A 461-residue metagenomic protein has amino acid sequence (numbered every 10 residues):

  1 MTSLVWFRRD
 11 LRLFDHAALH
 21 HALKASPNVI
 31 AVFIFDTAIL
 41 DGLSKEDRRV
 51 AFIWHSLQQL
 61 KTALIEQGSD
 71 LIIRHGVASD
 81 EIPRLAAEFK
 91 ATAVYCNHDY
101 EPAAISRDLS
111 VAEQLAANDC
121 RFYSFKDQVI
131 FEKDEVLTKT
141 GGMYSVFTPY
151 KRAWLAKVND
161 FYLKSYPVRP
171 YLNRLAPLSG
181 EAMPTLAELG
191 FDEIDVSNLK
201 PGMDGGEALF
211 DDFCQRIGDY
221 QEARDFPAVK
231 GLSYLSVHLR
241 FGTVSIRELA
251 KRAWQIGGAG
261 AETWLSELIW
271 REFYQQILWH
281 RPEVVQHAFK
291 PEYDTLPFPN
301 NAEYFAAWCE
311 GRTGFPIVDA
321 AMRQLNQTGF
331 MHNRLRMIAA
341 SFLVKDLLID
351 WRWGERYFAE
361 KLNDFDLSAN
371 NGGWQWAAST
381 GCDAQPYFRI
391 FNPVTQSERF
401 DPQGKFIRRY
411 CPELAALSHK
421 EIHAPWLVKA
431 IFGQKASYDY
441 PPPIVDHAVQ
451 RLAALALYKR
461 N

Functional and structural regions predicted by a protein language model:
M1-Y162, G260, A448, A456-N461: Trp/Phe/Arg-rich N-terminal binding region typifying the photolyase-homology
V5-W6, D47-R48, H98-D99, E222 (+3 more regions): Short, contiguous strand/loop micro-motifs
C120, G141-E292, F400-D401, K405-N461: Glycine/tryptophan-enriched, flexible segments
K230-A416: Active-site-proximal binding-pocket segments
